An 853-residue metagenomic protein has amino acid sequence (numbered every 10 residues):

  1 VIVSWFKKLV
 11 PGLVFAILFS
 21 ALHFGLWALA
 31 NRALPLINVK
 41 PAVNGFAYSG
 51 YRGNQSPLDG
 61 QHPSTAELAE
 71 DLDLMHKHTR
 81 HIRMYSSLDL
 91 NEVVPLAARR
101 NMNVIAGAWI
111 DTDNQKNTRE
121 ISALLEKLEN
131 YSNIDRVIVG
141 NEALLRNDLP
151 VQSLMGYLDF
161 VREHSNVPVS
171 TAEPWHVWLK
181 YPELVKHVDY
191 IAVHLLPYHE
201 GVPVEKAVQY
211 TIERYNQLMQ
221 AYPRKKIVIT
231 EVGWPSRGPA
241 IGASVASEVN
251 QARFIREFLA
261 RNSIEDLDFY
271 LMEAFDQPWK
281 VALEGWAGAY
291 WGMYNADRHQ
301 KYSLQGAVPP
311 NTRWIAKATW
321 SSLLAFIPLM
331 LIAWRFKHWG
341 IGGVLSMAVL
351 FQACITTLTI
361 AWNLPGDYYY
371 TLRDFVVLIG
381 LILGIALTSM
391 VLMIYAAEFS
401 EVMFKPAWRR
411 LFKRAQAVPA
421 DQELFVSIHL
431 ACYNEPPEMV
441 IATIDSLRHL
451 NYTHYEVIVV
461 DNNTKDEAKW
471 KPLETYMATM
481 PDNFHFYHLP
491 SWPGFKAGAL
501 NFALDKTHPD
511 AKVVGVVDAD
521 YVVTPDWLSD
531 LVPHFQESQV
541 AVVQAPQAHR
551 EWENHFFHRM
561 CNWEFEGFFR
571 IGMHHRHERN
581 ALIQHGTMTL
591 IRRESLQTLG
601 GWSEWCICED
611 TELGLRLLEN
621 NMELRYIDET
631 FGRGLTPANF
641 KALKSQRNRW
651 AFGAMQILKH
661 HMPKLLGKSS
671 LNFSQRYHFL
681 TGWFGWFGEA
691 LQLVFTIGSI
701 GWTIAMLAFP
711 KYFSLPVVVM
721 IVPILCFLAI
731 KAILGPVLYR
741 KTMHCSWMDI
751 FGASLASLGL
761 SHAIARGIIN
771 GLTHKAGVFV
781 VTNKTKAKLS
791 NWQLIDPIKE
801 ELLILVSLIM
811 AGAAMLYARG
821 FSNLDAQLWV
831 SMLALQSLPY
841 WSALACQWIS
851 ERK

Functional and structural regions predicted by a protein language model:
K40, G45, Y51, P57-G60 (+3 more regions): Aromatic-rich peripheral "rim/lid" segments of glycoside hydrolase catalytic domains that contact and position glycan
A106, D135, N141, E173-R214 (+1 more regions): Aromatic- and acid-rich polysaccharide-binding/catalytic face of secreted or lumenal carbohydrate-active enzymes
W339-M390, V418, G685-V778, Q793-K853: Membrane-embedded multi-pass helical conduit in multi-pass membrane proteins, especially envelope-biosynthetic
L424-S427, E456, Q597, E612: Cell-envelope/extracellular polymer assembly enzymes that use nucleotide-activated donors
I444-H454: Short, acidic, metal-binding catalytic loop of nucleotide-sugar glycosyltransferases
T453, D461-L473, P490-P493: A conserved acidic beta->alpha catalytic loop
T475-K512, P525-I607, E612, L618-E619 (+1 more regions): Long helical/loop segments within the catalytic core of UDP-sugar-dependent glycosyltransferases, especially the large
D518-V522: The conserved acidic donor/metal-binding loop of glycosyltransferases
